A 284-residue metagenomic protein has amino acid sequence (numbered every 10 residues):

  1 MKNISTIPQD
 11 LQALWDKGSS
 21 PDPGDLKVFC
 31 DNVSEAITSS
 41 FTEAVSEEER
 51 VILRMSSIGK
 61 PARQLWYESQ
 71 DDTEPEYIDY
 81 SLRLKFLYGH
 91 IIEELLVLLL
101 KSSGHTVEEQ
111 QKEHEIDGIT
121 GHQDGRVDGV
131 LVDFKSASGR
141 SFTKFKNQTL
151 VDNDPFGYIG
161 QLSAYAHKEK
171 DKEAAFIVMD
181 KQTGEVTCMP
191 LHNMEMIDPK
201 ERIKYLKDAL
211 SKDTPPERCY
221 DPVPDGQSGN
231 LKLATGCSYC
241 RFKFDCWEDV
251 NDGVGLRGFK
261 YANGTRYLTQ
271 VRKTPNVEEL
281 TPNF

Functional and structural regions predicted by a protein language model:
M1-L131, S138-F145, T149: Metal-dependent nuclease catalytic cores that hydrolyze phosphodiester bonds in DNA/RNA, characterized by
G18, N32, A44, S69-Q70 (+10 more regions): Generic signature of intrinsically disordered, low-complexity segments enriched in small/polar residues
K60, E94, G160-S163, A234-T235: Non-catalytic, well-ordered alpha-helical scaffold segments
E68-S69, K135, M179, K243: Structured loops at beta-to-helix junctions and adjacent beta-edge loops in soluble globular domains
H105-T214: Mg2+/Mn2+-dependent nuclease catalytic core
A164, K168-F284: Metal-dependent nuclease catalytic regions and adjoining charged, substrate-binding loops involved in nucleic-acid end
